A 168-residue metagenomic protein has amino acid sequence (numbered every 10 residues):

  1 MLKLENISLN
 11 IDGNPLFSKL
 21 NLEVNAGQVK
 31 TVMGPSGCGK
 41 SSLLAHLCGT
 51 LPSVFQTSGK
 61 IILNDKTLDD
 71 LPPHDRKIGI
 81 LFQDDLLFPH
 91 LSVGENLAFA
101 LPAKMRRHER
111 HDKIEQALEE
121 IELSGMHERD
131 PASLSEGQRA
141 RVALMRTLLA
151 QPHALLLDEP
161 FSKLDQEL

Functional and structural regions predicted by a protein language model:
K66-F82, A103: ABC ATPase NBD coupling module
T67, H108-M126: Conserved ABC ATPase "signature" region
L91-A98: Short coil-to-helix segment of the ABC ATPase nucleotide-binding domain corresponding to the Q-loop/switch region
D130-L134, Q138: Conserved ABC ATPase signature
L144: Hydrophobic anchor residue at the start of the ABC signature
L149-H153: A short, proline-enriched helix->beta-strand linker immediately N-terminal to the Walker B motif in ABC-type P-loop
L155-E159: Catalytic Walker B motif of ABC-type/P-loop ATPase nucleotide-binding domains
